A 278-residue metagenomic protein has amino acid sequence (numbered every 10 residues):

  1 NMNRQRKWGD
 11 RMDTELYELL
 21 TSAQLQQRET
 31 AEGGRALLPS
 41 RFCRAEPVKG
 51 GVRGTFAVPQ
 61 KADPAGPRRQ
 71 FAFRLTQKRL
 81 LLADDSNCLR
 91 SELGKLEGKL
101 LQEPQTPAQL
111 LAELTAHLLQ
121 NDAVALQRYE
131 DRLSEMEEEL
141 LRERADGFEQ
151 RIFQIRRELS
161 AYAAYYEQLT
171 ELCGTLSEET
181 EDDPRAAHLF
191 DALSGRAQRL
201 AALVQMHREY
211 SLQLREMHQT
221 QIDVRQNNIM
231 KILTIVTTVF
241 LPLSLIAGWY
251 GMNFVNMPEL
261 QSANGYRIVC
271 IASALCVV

Functional and structural regions predicted by a protein language model:
M2-D10, Q198-A201, Q205-V278: Hydrophobic alpha-helical transmembrane segments and their immediately adjacent juxtamembrane loops
Q5, G9-L101: Divalent-cation
L16-L20, K99-Q105, E181, T234-F240: Short, exposed beta-strand "edge-strand" segments with a Pro/Gly-rich flavor and a Y/T-containing core
E29-E32, R41-F42, D122, L159-L169 (+1 more regions): Generic detector of bulky aromatic hydrophobic side chains
F42, H117, I235-V239: Generic detector of short alpha-helix boundary/capping microenvironments and adjacent low-complexity segments
K61, G66, A72-Q221: Extended amphipathic alpha-helical scaffolding segments in membrane-proximal extra-membrane regions of membrane
